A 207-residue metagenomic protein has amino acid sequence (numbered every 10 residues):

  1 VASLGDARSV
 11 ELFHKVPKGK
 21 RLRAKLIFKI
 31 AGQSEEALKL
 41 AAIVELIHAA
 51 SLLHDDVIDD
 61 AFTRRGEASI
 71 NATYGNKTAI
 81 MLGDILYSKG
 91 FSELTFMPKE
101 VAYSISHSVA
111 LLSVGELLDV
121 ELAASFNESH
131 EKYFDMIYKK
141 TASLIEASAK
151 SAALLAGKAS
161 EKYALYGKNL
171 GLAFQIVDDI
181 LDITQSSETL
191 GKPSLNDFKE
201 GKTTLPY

Functional and structural regions predicted by a protein language model:
S3-Y207: Mg2+-dependent prenyl diphosphate-binding active-site environment of isoprenoid biosynthetic enzymes
